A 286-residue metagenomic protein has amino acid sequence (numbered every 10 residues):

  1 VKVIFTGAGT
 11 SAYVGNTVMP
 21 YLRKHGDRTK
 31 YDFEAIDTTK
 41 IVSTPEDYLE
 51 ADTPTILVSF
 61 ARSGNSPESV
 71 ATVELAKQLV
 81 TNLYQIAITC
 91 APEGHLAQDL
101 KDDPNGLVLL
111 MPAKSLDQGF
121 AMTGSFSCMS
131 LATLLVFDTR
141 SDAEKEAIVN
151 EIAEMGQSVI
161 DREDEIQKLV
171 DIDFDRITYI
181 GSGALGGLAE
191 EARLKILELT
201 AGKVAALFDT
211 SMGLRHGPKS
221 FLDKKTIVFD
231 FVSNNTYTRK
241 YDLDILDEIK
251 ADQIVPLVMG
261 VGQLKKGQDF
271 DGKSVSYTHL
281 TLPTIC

Functional and structural regions predicted by a protein language model:
V1, L100-F229: Active-site phosphate/pyrophosphate-binding segments
K2-I148, F231-F270, V275, H279: Glycine-rich phosphate-binding loops that contact phosphosugars or nucleotide phosphates
G9, T39, G183, S211 (+1 more regions): Anionic group-transfer/hydrolysis microenvironments
R28-I36, K203, L207, C286: Short, exposed beta-strand "edge-strand" segments with a Pro/Gly-rich flavor and a Y/T-containing core
H279-C286: Single conserved hydrophobic/aromatic residue that forms the stacking wall/gate of nucleotide- or nucleobase-binding
